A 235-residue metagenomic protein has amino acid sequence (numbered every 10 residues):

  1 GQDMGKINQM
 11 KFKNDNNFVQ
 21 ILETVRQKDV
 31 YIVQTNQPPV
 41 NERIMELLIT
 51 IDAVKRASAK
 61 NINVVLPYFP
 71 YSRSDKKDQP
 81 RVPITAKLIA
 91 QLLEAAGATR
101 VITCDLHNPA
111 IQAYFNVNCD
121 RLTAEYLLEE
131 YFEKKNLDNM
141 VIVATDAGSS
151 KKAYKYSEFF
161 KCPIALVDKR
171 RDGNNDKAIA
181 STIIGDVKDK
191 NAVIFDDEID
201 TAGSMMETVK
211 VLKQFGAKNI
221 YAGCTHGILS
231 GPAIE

Functional and structural regions predicted by a protein language model:
G1-E235: PRPP-associated nucleotide enzymes
